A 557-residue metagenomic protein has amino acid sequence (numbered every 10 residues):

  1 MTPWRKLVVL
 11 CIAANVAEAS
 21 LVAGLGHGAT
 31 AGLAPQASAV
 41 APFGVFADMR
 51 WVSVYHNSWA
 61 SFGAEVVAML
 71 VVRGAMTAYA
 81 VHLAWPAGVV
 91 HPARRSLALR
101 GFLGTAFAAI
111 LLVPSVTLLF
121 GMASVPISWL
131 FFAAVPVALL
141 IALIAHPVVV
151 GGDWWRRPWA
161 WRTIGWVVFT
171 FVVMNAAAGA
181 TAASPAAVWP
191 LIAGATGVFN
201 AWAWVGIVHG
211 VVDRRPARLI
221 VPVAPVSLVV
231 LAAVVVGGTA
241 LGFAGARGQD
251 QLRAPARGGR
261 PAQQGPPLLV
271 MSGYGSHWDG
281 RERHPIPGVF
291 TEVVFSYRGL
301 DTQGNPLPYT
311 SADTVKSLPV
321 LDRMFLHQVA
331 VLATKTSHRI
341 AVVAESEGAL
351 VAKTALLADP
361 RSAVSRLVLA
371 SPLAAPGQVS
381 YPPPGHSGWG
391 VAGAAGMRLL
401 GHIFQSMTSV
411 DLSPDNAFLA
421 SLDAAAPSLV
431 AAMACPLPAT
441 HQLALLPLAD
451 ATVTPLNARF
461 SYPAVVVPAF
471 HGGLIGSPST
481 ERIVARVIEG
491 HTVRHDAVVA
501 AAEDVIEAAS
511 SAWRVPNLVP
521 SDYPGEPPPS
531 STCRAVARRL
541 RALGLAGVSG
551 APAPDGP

Functional and structural regions predicted by a protein language model:
M1-W154: Membrane-anchoring hydrophobic segments
A37, A41, S53-N57, R260-H338 (+4 more regions): Active-site catalytic motif of lipid deacylating hydrolases and related acyltransferases
D48-W59, G476-P557: Catalytic active-site module of serine/aspartate enzymes centered on a nucleophile-bearing elbow/loop
A93-G101, I127-S128, W159-R162, R214-L231: Membrane-interfacial entry segments at the cytosolic side of transmembrane helices
L191-L231: Cytosolic-side transmembrane helix boundary signature
V235-G259: Hydrophobic alpha-helical transmembrane segments in integral membrane proteins
D322-L422, D555-P557: Serine-dependent carboxylesterase/thioesterase catalytic core of lipase-like alpha/beta-hydrolase/SGNH enzymes
L437-A439, A444-D450: Short beta-strand/loop motif that positions the catalytic acidic residue of the alpha/beta-hydrolase fold
